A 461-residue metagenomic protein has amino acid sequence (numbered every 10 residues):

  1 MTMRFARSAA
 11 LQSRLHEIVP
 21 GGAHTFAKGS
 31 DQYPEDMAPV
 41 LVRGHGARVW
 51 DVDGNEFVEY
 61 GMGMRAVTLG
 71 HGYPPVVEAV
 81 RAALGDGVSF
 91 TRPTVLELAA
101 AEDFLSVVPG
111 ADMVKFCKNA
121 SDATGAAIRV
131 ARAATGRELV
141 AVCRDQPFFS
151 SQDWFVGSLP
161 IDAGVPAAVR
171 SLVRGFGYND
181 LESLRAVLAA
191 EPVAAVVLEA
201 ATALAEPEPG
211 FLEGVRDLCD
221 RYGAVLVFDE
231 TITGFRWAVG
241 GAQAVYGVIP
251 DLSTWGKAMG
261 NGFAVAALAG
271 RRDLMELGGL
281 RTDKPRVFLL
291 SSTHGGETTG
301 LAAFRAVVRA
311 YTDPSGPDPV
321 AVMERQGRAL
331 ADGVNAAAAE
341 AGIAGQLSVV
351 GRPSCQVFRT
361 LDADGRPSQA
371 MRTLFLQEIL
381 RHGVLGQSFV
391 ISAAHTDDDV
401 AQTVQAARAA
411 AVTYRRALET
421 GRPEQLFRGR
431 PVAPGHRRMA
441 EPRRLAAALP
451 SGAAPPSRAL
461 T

Functional and structural regions predicted by a protein language model:
T2-T461: Conserved N-terminal phosphate-binding loop of PLP-dependent enzymes in the Aspartate aminotransferase
